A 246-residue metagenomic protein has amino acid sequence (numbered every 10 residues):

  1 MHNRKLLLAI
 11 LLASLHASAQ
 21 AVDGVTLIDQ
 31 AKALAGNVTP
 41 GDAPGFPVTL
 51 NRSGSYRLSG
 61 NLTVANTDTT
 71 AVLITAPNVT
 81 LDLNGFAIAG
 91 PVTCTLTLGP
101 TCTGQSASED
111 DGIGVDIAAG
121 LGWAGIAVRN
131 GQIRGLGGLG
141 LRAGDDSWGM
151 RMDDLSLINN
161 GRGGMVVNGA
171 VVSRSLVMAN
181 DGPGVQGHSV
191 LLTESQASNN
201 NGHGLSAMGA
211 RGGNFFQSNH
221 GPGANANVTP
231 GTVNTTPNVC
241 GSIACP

Functional and structural regions predicted by a protein language model:
M1-L7: Bacterial N-terminal signal peptides that target proteins for export
S14-S18: N-terminal signal peptide c-region/cleavage motif recognized by signal peptidases
Q20-D29: Cleaved targeting-peptide boundary
D29, A33-G36, A87-G99: Short regulatory "switch" loops immediately downstream of catalytic or recognition motifs within protein catalytic
A33-S53: N-terminal targeting signals for Sec/Tat export/insertion, comprising classic cleavable signal peptides
P47-R52, T63-L81, G90-I126, G137-D146: Extracellular beta-strand-rich solenoid/capping regions of secreted or surface-exposed proteins that bind or remodel
S55, S59-G60, N78-A87, A124-G135 (+5 more regions): Right-handed parallel beta-helix
